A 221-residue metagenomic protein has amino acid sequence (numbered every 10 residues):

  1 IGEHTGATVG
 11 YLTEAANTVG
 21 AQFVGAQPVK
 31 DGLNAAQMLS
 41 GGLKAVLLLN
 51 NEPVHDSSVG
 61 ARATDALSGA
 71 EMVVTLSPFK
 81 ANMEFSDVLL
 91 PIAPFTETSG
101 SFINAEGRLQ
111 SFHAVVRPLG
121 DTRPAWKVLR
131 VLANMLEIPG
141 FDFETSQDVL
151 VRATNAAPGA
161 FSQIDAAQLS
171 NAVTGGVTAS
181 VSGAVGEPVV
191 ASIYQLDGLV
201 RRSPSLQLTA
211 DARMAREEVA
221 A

Functional and structural regions predicted by a protein language model:
G2-D165, R213, E217-A221: Non-catalytic alpha/beta scaffold blocks inside enzyme catalytic domains
L150-A221: Long, low-complexity segments enriched in small/aliphatic residues
